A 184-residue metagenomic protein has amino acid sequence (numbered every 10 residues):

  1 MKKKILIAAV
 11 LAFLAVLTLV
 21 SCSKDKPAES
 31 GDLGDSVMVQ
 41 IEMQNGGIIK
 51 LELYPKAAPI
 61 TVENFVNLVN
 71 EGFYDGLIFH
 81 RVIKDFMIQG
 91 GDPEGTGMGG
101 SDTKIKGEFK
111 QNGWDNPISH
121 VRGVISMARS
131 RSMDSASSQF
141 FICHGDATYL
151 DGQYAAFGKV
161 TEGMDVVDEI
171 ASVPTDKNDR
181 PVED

Functional and structural regions predicted by a protein language model:
M1-I5: Positively charged n-region of N-terminal signal peptides that target proteins for export
L6-D184: Cyclophilin-like peptidyl-prolyl cis-trans isomerases
